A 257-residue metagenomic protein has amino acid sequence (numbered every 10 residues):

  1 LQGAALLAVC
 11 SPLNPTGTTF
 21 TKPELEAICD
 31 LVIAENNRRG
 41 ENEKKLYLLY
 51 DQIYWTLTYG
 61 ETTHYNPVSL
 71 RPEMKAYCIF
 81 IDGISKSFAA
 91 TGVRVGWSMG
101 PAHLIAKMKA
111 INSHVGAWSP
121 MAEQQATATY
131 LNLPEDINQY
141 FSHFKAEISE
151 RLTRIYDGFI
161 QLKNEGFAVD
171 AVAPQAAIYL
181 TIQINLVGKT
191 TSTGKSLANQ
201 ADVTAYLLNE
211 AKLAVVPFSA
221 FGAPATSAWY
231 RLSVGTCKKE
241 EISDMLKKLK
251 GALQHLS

Functional and structural regions predicted by a protein language model:
L1-T63: Active-site phosphate-binding strand-loop segment of PLP-dependent enzymes
L7, N14, D51, C78 (+8 more regions): Generic structural signal for small/hydrophobic residues in well-ordered secondary structure, especially within
C29, S192, S196-L197, Y206-V215 (+1 more regions): PLP-dependent enzyme catalytic core of the Aspartate aminotransferase-like
L31-K45, L70-E73, E135, Q161-F167 (+2 more regions): Alpha-helix termini
R71-S149, T153-N164, K247-L253: Conserved core segment of the aminotransferase class I/II
P101-A102, N132, Q183-N185, G235-C237: Residue-level recognition of strand-loop junctions within catalytic nucleotide-signaling folds
N112, K189-A201: Short, surface-exposed loop/helix-turn segments at secondary-structure junctions that function as lids/hinges flanking
A128, S142-Y156, V169-T191: Conserved glycine-rich beta-strand-loop-beta hairpin in the small C-terminal domain of fold type I
